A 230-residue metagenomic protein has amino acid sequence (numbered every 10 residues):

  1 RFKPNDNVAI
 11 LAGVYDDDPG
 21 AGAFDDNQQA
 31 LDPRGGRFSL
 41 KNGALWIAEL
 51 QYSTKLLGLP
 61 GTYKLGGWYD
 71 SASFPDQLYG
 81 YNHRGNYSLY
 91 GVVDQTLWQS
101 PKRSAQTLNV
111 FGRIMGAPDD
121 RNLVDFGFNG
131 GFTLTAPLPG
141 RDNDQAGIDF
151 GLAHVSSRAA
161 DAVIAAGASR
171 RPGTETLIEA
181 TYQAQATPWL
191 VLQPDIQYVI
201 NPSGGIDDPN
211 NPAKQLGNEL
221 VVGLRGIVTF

Functional and structural regions predicted by a protein language model:
R1-E49: Aromatic- and glycine-enriched pocket-lining scaffold segments that form the walls of small-molecule binding clefts
F2-P4, A48-T54, G91-Q95, G130-L134 (+3 more regions): Residues on the lipid-exposed face of transmembrane beta-strands in outer-membrane beta-barrel proteins
D6-L11, T54-Y63, W98-L108, A136-Q145 (+1 more regions): Short loop/turn motifs that connect adjacent beta-strands in outer-membrane beta-barrel proteins
I10-D16, Y63-S71, L108-G116, F128-G130 (+2 more regions): Transmembrane beta-barrel strands of outer-membrane/channel proteins
G22-Q29, F74-G80, R121-F126, R158-A165 (+1 more regions): Outer-membrane beta-barrel translocator domains and adjoining extracellular loop/strand segments of Gram-negative
G36-N42, G80-Y87, D120-V124, S169-T174 (+1 more regions): Replace "Gram-negative outer membrane beta-barrel proteins" with "bacterial and organellar outer membrane beta-barrel
G43-I47, N86-Y90, D125-N129, E175-L177 (+2 more regions): Transmembrane beta-barrel architecture of outer-membrane proteins
L216-F230: Outer-membrane beta-barrel "beta-signal"
